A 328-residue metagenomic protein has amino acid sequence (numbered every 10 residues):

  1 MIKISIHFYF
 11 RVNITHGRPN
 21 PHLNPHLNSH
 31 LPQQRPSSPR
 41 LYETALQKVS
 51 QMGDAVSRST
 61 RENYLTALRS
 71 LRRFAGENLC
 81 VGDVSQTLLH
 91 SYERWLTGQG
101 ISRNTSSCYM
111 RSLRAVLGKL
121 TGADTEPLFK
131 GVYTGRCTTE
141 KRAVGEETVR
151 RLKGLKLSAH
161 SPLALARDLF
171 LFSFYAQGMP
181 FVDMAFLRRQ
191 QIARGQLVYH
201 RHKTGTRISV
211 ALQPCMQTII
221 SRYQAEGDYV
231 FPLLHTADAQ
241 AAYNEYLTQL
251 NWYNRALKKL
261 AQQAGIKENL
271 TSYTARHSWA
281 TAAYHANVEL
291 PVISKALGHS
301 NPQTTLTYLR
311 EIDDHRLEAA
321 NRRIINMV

Functional and structural regions predicted by a protein language model:
H26-Q99, G118: Basic/aromatic-enriched alpha-helical hairpins
S70, G82-V84, G98-F129, M179: N-terminal DNA-binding recognition helix of tyrosine site-specific recombinases/integrases
V132-F181: Basic, Lys/Arg- and aromatic-enriched nucleic-acid-binding interface segment
A143, R201-G205, L297-R322: Catalytic-site neighborhood detector that most strongly recognizes the C-terminal catalytic loop/helix of tyrosine
S158-S161, N254-K295: Short, basic (Lys/Arg/His-rich) helix/loop patches that form interaction surfaces in the mid-to-C-terminal regions
Q190-Q196, K267-E268, V288-T307, D314: Short, polar N-cap/turn motifs at the start of nucleic acid-interacting alpha helices
S209-P214, T218, R222-Y223, R310-V328: DNA/chromatin major-groove-contacting recognition/catalytic segments
Q213-K267: Active-site/catalytic core of tyrosine-dependent DNA strand-transfer enzymes
